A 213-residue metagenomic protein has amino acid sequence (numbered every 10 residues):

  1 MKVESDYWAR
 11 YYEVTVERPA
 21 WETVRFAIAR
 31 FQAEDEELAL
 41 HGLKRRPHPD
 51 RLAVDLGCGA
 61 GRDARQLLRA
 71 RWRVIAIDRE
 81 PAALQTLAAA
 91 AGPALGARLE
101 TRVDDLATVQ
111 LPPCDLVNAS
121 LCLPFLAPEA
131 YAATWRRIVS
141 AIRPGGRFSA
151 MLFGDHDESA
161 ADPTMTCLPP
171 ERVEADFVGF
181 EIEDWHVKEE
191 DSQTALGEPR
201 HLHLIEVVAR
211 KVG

Functional and structural regions predicted by a protein language model:
M1-R51, G59-Q110, E129-A133, R147-G213: Class I (Rossmann-like) S-adenosyl-L-methionine-dependent methyltransferase catalytic domain, capturing the SAM-binding
L56: Conserved beta-strand/loop positions that form the S-adenosyl-L-methionine
N118: A conserved beta-strand element that flanks and buttresses the S-adenosyl-L-methionine
L121-C122: Short catalytic micro-motifs in class I SAM-dependent methyltransferases
F125: ABC ATPase nucleotide-binding domain "signature" loop
A132-P144: A short glycine-rich, Lys/Arg-flanked "PGG" loop and its adjoining helix->strand segment in the class I
